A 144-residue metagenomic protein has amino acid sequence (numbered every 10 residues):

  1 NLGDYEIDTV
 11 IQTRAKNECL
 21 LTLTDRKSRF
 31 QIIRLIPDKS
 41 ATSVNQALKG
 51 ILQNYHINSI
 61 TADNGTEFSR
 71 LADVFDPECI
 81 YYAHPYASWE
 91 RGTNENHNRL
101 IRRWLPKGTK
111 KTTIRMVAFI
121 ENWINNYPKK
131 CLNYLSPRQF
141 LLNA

Functional and structural regions predicted by a protein language model:
N1-L20: Mobile-element integrase/transposase regions, centering on the N-terminal DNA-binding/Zn-coordinating module
D8, L23, R29, L48 (+4 more regions): Mobile genetic element proteins and their domesticated derivatives, centered on retroelements and DNA transposons
T13-K16, I33-Y55: Active-site beta-loop-alpha junctions of metal-dependent nucleic acid enzymes, especially the RNase H-like/DDE
K16-E18, R26-Q31: Coil-to-beta-strand transition motifs
K27, A47, M116, I120: Catalytic phosphate/metal-binding cores of nucleic-acid and nucleotide-processing enzymes, i.e., regions that mediate
G50-Q53, A72-C79: Short, surface-exposed basic-aromatic patches at helix termini and helix-loop junctions that form
Y55-R70, Y86: Acidic/histidine-rich, metal-coordinating catalytic segments
F75-Y82, Y86-A144: Charged alpha-helix within mobile-element recombinases
